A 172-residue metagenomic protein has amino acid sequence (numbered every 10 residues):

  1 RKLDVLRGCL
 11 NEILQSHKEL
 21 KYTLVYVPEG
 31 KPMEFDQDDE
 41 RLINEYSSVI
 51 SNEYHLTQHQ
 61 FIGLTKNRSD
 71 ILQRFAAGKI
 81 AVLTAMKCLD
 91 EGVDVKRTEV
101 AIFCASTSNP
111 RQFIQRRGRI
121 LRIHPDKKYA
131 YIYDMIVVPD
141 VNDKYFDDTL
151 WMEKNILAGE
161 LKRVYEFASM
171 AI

Functional and structural regions predicted by a protein language model:
R1-Q73, A77: Conserved helicase/translocase motor-coupling segment
S51-A171: Conserved RecA-like P-loop NTPase helicase motor core
